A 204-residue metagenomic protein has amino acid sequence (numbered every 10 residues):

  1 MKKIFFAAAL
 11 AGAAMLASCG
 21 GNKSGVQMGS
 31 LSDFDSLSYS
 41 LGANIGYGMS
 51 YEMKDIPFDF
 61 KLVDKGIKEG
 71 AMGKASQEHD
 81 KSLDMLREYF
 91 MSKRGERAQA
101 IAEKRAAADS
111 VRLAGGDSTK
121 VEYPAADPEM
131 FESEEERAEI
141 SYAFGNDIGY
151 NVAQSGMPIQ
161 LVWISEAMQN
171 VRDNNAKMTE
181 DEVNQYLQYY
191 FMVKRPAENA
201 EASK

Functional and structural regions predicted by a protein language model:
M1-I4: Positively charged n-region of N-terminal signal peptides that target proteins for export
M15-S18: C-terminal motif of bacterial Sec signal peptides marking the signal peptidase cleavage site
G20-K23: Bacterial signal peptide processing site
S30-G73: Post-signal-peptide N-terminal segment of Sec-exported extracytoplasmic proteins
L41-Y47, G66, S141-N151, A167: FKBP-type peptidyl-prolyl cis-trans isomerase
K61-L113, W163-K204: Compact alpha-helical subdomains of small soluble proteins
L113-R137, A143, Y150, Q154 (+1 more regions): Extended amphipathic alpha-helical interaction segments
